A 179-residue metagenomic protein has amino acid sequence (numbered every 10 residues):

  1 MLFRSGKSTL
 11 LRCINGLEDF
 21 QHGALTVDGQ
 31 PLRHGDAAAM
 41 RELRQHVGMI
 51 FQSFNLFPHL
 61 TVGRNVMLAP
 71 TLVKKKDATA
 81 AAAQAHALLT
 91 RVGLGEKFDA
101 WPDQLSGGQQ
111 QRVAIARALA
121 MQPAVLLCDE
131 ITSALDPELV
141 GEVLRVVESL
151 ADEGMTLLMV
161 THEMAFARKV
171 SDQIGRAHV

Functional and structural regions predicted by a protein language model:
F3-D172, R176: ABC family nucleotide-binding domain
